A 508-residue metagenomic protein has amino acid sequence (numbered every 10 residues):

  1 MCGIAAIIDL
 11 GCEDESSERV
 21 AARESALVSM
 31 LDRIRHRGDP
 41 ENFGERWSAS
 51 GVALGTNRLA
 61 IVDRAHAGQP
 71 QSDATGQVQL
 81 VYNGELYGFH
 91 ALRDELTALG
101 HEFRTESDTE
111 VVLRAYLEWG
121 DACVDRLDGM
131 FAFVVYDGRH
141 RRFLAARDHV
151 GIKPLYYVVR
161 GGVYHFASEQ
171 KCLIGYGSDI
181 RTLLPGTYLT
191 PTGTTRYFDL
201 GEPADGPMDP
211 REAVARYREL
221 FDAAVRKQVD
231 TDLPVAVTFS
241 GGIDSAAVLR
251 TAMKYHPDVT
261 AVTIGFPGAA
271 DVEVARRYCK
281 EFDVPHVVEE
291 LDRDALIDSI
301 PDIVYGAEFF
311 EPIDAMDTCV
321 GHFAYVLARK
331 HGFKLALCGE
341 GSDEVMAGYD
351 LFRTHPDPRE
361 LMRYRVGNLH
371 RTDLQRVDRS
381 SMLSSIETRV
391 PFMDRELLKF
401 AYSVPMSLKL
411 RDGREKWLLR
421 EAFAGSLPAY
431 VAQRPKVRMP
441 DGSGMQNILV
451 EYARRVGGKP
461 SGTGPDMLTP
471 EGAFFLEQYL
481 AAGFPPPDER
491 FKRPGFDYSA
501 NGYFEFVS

Functional and structural regions predicted by a protein language model:
M1-F309, G425: Cysteine-centered catalytic environments shared across enzyme families
M1-I4, S29-D32, V326, G332-E340 (+2 more regions): Adenosyl-5′-phosphate
P40, V134, A324, H331-G332: Cys-based phosphatases of the PTP/DUSP/CDC25 superfamily and their flanking regulatory architecture
N42-W47, R126-G129, D179-L184, D230-A236 (+7 more regions): Short coil/turn segments at secondary-structure boundaries
V81-Y82, R216, A315, C319 (+3 more regions): A conserved catalytic-core signature of glycosyltransferases
A91, A347-Y349: Short, solvent-exposed loop/turn and secondary-structure capping segments
T109-E110, G129, A215, A246 (+5 more regions): An alpha-helix initiation/capping motif
P267-Y325, H331, L351-E360, M382 (+2 more regions): ATP-dependent adenylate-handling ligase core
